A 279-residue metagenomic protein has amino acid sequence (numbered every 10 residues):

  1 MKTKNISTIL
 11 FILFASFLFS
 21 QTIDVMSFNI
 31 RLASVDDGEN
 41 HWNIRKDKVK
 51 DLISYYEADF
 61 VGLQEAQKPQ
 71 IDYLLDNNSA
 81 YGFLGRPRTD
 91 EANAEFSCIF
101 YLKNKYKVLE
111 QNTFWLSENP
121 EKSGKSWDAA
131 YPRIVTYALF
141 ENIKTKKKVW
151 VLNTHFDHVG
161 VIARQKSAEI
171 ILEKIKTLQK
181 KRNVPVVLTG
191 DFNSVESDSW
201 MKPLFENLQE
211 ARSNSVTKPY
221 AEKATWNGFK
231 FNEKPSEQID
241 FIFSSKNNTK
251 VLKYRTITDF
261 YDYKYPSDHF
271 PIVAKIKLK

Functional and structural regions predicted by a protein language model:
K2, L18-N77, R88-E95, E169 (+2 more regions): N-terminal, active-site-proximal structural segment of metallo-dependent hydrolase catalytic domains
N5-F17: Sec-dependent N-terminal signal peptides
T22-S34, L109-F114, K147-F156: Active-site-proximal beta-strand elements of phosphoester/diester hydrolases
S27-D47, L116-A130, D157, G228 (+1 more regions): Acidic/histidine-rich helix-loop elements that form or flank divalent-metal/phosphate-binding sites at the catalytic
R31, Q67, H155-D157, F192-V195 (+1 more regions): Catalytic metal-binding/acid-base residues of hydrolase active sites
F60-L152, R255-T256: Structured beta-strand-rich core segments of catalytic domains in phosphoester-bond hydrolases
V61-Q64, G85-R86, V187-D191, E210-S213: Active-site neighborhood of phospho(di)ester-bond hydrolases with catalytic His/Asp-centered motifs
K105, I162, K166, K176-V186 (+1 more regions): Metal-dependent phosphoester-hydrolase catalytic domains
